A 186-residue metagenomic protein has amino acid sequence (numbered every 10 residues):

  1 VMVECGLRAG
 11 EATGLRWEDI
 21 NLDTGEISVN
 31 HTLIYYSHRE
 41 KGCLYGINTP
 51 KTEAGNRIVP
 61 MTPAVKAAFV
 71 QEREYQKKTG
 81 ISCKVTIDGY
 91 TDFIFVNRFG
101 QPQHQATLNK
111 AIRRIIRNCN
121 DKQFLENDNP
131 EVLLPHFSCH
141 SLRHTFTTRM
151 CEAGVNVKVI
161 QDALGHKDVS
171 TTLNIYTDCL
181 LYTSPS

Functional and structural regions predicted by a protein language model:
V1-T13, I27, T148-E152: Short pre-functional
C5, V59, Y75-V85, Y90-P102 (+2 more regions): Short, basic (Lys/Arg/His-rich) helix/loop patches that form interaction surfaces in the mid-to-C-terminal regions
T13-G14, Q161: Short, surface-exposed helix/turn micro-motifs that flank interaction/cofactor sites
G14-K78, S82-Y90: Conserved tyrosine-mediated DNA breakage-rejoining catalytic core shared by Y-recombinases
D19-E26, V155-T177: Short, polar N-cap/turn motifs at the start of nucleic acid-interacting alpha helices
N30, T62, V96-R98, T177: Residue-level detector of conserved, well-ordered beta-strand and adjacent loop positions that form binding/recognition
Y182-S186: Conserved small/polar residues in nucleotide/adenosyl-binding loops
